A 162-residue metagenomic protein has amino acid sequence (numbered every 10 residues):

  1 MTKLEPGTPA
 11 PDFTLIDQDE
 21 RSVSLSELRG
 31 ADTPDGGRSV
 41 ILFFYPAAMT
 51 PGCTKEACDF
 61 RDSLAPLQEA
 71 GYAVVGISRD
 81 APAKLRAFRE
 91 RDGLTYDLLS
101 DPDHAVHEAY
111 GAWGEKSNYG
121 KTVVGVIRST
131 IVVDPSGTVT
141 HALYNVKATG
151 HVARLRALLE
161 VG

Functional and structural regions predicted by a protein language model:
M1-G162: Chalcogenol-based redox active-site neighborhoods
